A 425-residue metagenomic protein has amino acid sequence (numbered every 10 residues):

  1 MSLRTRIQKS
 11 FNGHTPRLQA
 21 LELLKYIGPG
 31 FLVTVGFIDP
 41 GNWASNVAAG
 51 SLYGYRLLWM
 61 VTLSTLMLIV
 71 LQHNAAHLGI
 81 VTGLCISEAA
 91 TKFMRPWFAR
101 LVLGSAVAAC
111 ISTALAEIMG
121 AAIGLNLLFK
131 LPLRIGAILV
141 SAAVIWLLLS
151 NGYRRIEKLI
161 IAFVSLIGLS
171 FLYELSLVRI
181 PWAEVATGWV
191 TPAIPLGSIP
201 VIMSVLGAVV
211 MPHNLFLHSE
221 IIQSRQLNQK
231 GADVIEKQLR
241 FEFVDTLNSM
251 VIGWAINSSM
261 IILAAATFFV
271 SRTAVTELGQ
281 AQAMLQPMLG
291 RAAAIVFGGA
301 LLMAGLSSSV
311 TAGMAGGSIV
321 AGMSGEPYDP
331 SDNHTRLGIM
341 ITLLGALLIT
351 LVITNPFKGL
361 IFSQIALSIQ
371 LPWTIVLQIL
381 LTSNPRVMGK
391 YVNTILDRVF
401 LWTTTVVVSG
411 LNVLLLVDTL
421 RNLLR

Functional and structural regions predicted by a protein language model:
R6-F11, S45-G50, H73-F98, I123 (+3 more regions): Flexible loop linkers connecting adjacent transmembrane helices in multi-pass alpha-helical membrane transporters
V33, M60-K92, V102-S112: Juxtamembrane transmembrane-helix boundary signature
M67-A75, W97-E117, A122-G152, G207-A208 (+1 more regions): Helix-loop-helix module between adjacent transmembrane segments
M67-V81, I222-Q226, G231, V251-Q280: Extracellular/periplasmic helix-exit of transmembrane alpha-helices
P96-A99, R134-A137, N248, A292-A294 (+2 more regions): Loop-to-transmembrane helix boundary motifs in multi-pass membrane proteins
L103-G104, L128-S150, L166-S170, D329-L348 (+1 more regions): Transmembrane alpha-helical segments of multi-pass small-molecule transport proteins
L159-A162, S318, D332-L337, P356-N412: C-terminal membrane-solvent junction of multi-pass transporters and transport-like membrane proteins
V164-T191, I199-I202, L206-E220, L377-R386 (+1 more regions): Hydrophobic alpha-helical segments and their helix-loop junctions in multi-pass secondary transporters
